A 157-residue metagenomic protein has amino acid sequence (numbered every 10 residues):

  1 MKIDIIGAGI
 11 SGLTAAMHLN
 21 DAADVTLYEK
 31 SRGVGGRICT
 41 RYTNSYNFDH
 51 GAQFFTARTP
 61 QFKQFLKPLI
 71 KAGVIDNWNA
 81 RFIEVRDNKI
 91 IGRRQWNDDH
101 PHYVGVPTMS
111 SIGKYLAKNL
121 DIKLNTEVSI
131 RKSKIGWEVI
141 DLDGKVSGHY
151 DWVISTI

Functional and structural regions predicted by a protein language model:
M1-S11: Beta1/beta-strand and adjacent pyrophosphate-binding region of the FAD-binding site in flavoprotein oxidoreductases
D4-I6, Y28, G148-I157: Short hydrophobic core segments
I6, H18-T43: Glycine-rich FAD pyrophosphate-binding loop
G12, E29, F55, L116 (+1 more regions): Generic structural signal for small/hydrophobic residues in well-ordered secondary structure, especially within
T14-D24, L116-L120: A short, Lys/Arg-enriched amphipathic alpha-helix followed by its capping loop at the start of a domain
T40-I83: N-terminal FAD cofactor-binding segment of flavoenzymes
F54-P60, I90-Y115: Short beta-strand to alpha-helix junction loop
L124-E138: A conserved short coil-to-beta-strand element within the FAD-binding core of flavoproteins
